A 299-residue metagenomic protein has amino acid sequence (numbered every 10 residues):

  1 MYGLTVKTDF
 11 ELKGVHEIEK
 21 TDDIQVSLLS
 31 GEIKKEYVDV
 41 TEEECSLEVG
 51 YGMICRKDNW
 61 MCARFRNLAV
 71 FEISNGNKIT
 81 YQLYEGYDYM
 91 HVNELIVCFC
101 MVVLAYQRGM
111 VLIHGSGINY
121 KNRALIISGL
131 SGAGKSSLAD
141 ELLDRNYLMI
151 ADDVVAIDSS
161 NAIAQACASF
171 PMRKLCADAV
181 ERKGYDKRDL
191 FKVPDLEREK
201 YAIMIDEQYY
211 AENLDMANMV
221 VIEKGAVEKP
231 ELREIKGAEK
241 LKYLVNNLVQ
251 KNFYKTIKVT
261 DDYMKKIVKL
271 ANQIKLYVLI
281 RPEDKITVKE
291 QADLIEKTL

Functional and structural regions predicted by a protein language model:
M1-E17, D23, K121-S128, R145-L299: Glycine-rich, often acidic-flanked micro-motifs that create phosphate/phosphodiester-binding or positioning elements
M1-L83, Y87-D88, A292-L299: Long, basic/Gly/Ser/Thr-rich N-terminal segments that mediate initial subcellular attachment or targeting
M53-C55, V97-M101, K200-Y201: Short Pro/Gly-enriched beta-strand edge/turn motifs at strand-loop
I54, F71, G117-I118, V155-I157: A structural signal for short hydrophobic beta-strand segments in well-ordered beta-sheet cores
F65-N67, S74-K121: Extreme N-terminal, non-catalytic leader segments that precede Walker-type/kinase nucleotide-binding cores
A133-G134: Conserved glycine(s) of the Walker
L138-A139: Post-Walker A alpha-helix
L142: Aromatic pocket-lining residues of Rossmann-like dinucleotide-binding sites
